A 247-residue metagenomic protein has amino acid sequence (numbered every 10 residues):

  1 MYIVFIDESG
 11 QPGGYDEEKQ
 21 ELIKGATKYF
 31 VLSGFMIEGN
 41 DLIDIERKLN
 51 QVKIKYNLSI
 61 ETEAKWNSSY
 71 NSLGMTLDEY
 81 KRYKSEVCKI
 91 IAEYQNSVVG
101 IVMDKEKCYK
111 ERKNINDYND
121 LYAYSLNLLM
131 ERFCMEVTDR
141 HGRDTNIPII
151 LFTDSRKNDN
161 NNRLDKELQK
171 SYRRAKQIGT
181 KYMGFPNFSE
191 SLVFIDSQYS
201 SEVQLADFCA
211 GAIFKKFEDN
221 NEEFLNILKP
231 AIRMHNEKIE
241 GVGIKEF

Functional and structural regions predicted by a protein language model:
M1-F247: Phosphate-ester processing/binding pockets and catalytic centers
